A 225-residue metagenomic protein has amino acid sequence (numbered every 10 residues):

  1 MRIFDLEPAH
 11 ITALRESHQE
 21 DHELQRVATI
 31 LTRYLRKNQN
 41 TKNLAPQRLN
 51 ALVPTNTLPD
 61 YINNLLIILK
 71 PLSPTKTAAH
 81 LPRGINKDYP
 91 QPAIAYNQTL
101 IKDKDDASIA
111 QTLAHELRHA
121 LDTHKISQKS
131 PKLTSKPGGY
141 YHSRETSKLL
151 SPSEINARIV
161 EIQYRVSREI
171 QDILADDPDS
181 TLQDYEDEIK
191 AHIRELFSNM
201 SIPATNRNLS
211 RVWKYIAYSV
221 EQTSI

Functional and structural regions predicted by a protein language model:
M1-K87, N199-N208, V212-T223: A metal-dependent hydrolase signature that marks the N-terminal structural subdomain at the beginning of catalytic folds
L6-E7, I159-I225: Pan-zinc metallopeptidase signature
I68-A107, L117-H124: Active-site scaffold of zinc-dependent metalloenzymes
A107, T123-E154: Post-HEXXH active-site segment of zinc metalloproteases
H119, L150-Y164: Histidine-centered, metal-coordinating catalytic motifs and their short helical/loop contexts
H119, T123-S127, Q163-V166, I170: Alpha-helix capping at helix-to-loop junctions
